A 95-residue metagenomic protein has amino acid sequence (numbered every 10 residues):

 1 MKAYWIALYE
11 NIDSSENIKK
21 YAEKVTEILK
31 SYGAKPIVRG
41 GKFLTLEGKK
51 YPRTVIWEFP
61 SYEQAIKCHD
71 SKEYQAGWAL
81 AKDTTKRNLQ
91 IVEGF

Functional and structural regions predicted by a protein language model:
M1-R53, P60-D70, E93-F95: Short S/T/G/P-rich N-terminal loop/turn motif that feeds into the first structured element of a domain
A65-Q90: C-terminal structural segments of small proteins and small subunits
